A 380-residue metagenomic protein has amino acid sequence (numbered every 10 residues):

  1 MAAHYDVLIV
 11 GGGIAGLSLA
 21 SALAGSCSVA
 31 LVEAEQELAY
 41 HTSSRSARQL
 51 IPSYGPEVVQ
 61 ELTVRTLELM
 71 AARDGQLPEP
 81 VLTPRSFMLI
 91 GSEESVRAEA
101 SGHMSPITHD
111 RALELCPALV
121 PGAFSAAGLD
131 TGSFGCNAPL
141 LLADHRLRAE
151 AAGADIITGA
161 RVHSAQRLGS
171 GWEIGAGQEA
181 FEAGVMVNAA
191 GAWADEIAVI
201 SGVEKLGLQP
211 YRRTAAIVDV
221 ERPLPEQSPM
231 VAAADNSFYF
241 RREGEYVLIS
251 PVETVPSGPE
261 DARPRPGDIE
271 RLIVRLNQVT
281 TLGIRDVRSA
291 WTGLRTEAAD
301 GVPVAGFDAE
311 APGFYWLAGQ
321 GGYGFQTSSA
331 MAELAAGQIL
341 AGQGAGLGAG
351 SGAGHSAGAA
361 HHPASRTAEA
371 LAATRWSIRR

Functional and structural regions predicted by a protein language model:
Y5-A30: N-terminal Rossmann-like FAD-binding beta1-loop-alpha1 element of flavoenzymes
L8-V10, F181-W193, A332: Short hydrophobic core segments
S21-A22, R48-L50, P78-T83, A190-G313: Active-site substrate-recognition segment that forms the wall of the catalytic cavity or substrate channel
A24-S43: Glycine-rich FAD pyrophosphate-binding loop
A47-A118, G122-A126, S237-Y239: Dinucleotide-binding Rossmann-like beta1-alpha1 core, especially the glycine-rich loop that anchors the ADP
P78-L89, P106-A152, V252-P259, P312 (+1 more regions): Helix-loop-beta segment of a Rossmann-like dinucleotide-binding subdomain
G132-A180: Helical element adjacent to the flavin cofactor pocket in flavoenzyme catalytic cores
Q278-R380: C-terminal catalytic lobe of FAD-dependent flavoproteins
